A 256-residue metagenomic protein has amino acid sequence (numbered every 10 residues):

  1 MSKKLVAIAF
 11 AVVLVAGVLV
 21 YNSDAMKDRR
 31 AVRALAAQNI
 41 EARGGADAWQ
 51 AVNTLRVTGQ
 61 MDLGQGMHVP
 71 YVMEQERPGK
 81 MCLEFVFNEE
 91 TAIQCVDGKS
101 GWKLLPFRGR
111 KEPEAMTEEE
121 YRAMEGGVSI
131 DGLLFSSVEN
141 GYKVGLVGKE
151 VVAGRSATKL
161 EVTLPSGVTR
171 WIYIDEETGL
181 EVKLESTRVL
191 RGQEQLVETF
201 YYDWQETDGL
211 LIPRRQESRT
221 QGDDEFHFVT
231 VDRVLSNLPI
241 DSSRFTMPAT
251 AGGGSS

Functional and structural regions predicted by a protein language model:
M1-A11: N-terminal Sec-pathway targeting helices
V12-N22: Hydrophobic alpha-helical membrane-insertion segments, chiefly the h-region of N-terminal signal peptides
V20-N22, M26-K27, A34-G109, N140-G148: N-terminal mature ectodomain segment of secretory-pathway/periplasmic proteins
A25-A34, E41, A48, S100-V168 (+4 more regions): Flexible, processing/modification-adjacent segments and terminal tails in exported/periplasmic/extracellular proteins
V32-L35, C95-D97, G126, I212 (+1 more regions): Alpha-helical structural motif
G59, K80, K111, A157-K159 (+1 more regions): A generic structural signal for ordered secondary structure
P70-E74, Q94-G98, E112-Y121, I174 (+2 more regions): Short amphipathic beta-strand/extended segments with alternating polar/hydrophobic composition
E90, A153-P248: Gly/Pro-enriched, hydrophobic low-complexity segments that function as extracytoplasmic propeptides/linkers
